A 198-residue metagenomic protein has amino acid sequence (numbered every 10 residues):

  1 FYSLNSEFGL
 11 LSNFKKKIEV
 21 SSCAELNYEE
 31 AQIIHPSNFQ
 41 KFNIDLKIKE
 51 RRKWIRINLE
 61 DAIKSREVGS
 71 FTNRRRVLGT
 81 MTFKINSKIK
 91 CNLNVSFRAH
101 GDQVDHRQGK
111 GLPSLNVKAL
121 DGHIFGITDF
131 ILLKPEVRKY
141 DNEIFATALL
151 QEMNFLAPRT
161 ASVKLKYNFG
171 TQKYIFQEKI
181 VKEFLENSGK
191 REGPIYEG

Functional and structural regions predicted by a protein language model:
F1-G198: Phosphate/dinucleotide-binding and metal-coordinating scaffold of catalytic cores in nucleotide-dependent enzymes
